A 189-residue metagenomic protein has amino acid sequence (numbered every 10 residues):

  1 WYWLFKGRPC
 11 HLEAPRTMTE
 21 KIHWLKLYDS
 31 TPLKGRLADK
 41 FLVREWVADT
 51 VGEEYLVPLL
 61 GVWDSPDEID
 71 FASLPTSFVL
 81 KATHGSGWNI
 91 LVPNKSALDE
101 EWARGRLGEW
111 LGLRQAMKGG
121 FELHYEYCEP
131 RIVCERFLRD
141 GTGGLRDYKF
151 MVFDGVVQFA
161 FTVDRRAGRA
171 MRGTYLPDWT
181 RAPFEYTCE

Functional and structural regions predicted by a protein language model:
W1-T19: Alpha-helical membrane-targeting segments
Y2-R8, K26, V51, L111-Q115 (+2 more regions): Generic secondary-structure transition motif, activating predominantly at the C-termini of alpha-helices
A14-W102, R106-H124: A conserved helix-loop-beta module that forms one wall/lid of the active-site cleft in ATP-utilizing catalytic domains
L74-P75, L98-E189: Phosphate-binding site of ATP-dependent enzymes
